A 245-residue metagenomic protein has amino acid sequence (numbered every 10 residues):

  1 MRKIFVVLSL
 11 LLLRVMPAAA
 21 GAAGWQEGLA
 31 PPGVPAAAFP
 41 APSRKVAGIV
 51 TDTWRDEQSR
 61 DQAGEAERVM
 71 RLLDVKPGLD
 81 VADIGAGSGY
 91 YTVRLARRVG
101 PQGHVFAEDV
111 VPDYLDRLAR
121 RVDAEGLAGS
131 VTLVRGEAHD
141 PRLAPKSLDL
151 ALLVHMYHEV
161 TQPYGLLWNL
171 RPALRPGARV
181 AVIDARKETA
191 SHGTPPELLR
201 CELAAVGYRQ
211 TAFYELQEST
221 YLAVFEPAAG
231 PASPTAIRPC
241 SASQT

Functional and structural regions predicted by a protein language model:
A23-A82: Class I SAM-dependent transferase core
D80, H104, G177-V180: Short glycine-centered segments of the SAM/dcSAM-binding site in methyltransferase folds
A82, A86-P141: Class I SAM-dependent methyltransferase SAM/SAH-binding core
A96-R97, Y164-R179: A short glycine-rich, Lys/Arg-flanked "PGG" loop and its adjoining helix->strand segment in the class I
H139-A151: A short acidic, Gly/Pro-enriched loop at the edge of an enzyme's catalytic core that lines a small-molecule cofactor
D149-P163: A short SAM/SAH-binding and catalytic strip from SAM-dependent methyltransferases
A181-E202: Conserved class I S-adenosyl-L-methionine
R200, A212-T245: Core SAM-dependent methyltransferase catalytic element
